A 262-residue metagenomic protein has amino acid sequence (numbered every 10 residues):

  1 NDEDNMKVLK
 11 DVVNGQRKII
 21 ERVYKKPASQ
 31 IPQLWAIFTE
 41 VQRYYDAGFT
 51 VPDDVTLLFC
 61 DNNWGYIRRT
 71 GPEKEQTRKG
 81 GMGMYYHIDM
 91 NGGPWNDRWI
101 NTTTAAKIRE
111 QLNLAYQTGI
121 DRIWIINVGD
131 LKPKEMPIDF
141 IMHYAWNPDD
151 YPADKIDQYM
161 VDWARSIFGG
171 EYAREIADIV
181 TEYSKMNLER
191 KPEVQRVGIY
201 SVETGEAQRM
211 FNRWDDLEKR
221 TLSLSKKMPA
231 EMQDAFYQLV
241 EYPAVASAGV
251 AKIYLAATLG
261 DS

Functional and structural regions predicted by a protein language model:
N1, I37-E40, C60-N62, H87-D89 (+3 more regions): An acidic- and aromatic-residue-enriched active-site/binding cleft used to recognize and process polar
N1-K79, G205-F236: Gly/Pro-rich turn-and-neighbor structural signature
L57, A115, N127, W163 (+1 more regions): Conserved, mostly hydrophobic/aromatic
K79-T103: Active-site clefts of carbohydrate-active enzymes
W99-I126, H143-P148, D261-S262: Catalytic-core region of carbohydrate-active enzymes that cleave or remodel glycosidic bonds
I125-D150, K185-S201, A257-L259: Aromatic/acidic polysaccharide-binding cleft in carbohydrate-active enzymes
V128-R174, D178: Extended substrate-binding grooves/exosites of carbohydrate-active enzymes
Q158-S262: C-terminal non-catalytic alpha-helical accessory regions
